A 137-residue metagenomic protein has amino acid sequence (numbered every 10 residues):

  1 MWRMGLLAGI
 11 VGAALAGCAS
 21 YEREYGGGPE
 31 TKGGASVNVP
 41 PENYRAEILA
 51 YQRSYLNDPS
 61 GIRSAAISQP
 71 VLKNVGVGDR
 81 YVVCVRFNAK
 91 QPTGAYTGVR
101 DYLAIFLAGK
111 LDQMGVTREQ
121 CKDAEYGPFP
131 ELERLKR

Functional and structural regions predicted by a protein language model:
M1-A8: Bacterial N-terminal signal peptides that target proteins for export
V11-G12: Structured alpha-helical
L15-G17: C-terminal motif of bacterial Sec signal peptides marking the signal peptidase cleavage site
A19-R137: Cystatin/cathelin-like cysteine-protease inhibitor module
